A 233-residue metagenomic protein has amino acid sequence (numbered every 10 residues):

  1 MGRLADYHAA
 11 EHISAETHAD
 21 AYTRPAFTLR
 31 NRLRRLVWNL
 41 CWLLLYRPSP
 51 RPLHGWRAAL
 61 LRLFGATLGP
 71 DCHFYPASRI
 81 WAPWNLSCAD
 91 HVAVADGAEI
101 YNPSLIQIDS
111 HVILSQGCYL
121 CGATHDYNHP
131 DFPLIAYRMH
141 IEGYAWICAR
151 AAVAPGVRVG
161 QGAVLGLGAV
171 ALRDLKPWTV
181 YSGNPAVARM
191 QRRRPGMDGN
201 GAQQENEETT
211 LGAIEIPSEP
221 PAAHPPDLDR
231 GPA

Functional and structural regions predicted by a protein language model:
M1-A66, Y144, T179, N184-A233: Terminal amphipathic alpha-helical/low-complexity segments used for targeting or macromolecular assembly
R47-A58, P76-A89, A93-R158, N184-A202: Flexible, glycine/small-residue-enriched loop-and-beta-strand segment within the central core of proteins
A93, W146, V164, V170 (+1 more regions): Short-chain dehydrogenase/reductase
A149-R173: Beta-rich strand-turn-strand
